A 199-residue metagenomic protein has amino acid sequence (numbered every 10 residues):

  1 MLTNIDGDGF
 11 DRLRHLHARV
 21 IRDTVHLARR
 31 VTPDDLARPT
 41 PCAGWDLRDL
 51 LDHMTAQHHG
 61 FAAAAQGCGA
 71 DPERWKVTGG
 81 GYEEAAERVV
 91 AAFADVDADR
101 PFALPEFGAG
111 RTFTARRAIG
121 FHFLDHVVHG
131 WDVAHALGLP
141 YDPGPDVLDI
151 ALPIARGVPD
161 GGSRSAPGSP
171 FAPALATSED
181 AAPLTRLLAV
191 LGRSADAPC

Functional and structural regions predicted by a protein language model:
L2-R12, R19-D23, V31-A43, H59-G80 (+1 more regions): Structured surface interface patches that mediate subunit assembly and partner/cofactor docking
L50: Extended, alpha-helix-rich binding/interface surfaces that flank or overlap catalytic cores and mediate recognition
H53: Conserved catalytic neighborhood of penicillin-recognizing serine enzymes
